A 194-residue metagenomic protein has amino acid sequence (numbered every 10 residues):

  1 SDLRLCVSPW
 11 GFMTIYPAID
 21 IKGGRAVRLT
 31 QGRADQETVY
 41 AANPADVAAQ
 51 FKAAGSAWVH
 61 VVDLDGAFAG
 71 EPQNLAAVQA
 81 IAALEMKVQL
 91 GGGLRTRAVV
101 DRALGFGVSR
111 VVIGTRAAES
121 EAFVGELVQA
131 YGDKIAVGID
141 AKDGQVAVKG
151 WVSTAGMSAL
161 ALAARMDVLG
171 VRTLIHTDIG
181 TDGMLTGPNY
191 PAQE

Functional and structural regions predicted by a protein language model:
M13-I15, G55-W58, L84-V88, V108-S109 (+2 more regions): Short, well-ordered coil/turn segments that N-cap beta-strands
D20, F51, V59, A103 (+2 more regions): Conserved, mostly hydrophobic/aromatic
G23-V27, Q31-D35, V108-D182: Conserved anion-binding
Y40-F51, T96-D101, A155-R165: Short, acidic/polar
W58-A77, T115, H176-P188: Glycine-rich, proline-tolerant flexible connector loops at the mouths of alpha/beta enzymes
G70-Q89, G125-D140, G187-E194: Alpha-helix-loop-beta-strand connector modules within alpha/beta enzyme cores
L84-S109, P191-E194: Catalytic cores of alpha/beta
